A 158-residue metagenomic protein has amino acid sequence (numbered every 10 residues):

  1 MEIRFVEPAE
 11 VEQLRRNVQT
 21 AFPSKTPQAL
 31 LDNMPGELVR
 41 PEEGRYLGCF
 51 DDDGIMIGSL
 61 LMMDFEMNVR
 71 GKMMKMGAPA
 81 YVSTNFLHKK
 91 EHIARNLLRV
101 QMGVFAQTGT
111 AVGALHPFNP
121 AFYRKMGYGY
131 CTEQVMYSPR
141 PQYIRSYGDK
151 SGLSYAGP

Functional and structural regions predicted by a protein language model:
M1-D64, G71-A78, R145-P158: Short amphipathic alpha-helix that is part of the acyltransferase structural core
E12, R16, T20, R95 (+2 more regions): A broad, structural surface signal
I55, K89, Q107-T108: Secondary-structure transition/capping motifs at alpha-helix termini and the adjoining loop/turn into the next element
D64, G127-G148: Active-site/acyl-donor-binding loops of N-acyltransferases
F65-M67, L87, P120: Short coil/turn motifs at secondary-structure junctions
P79-T84, K90-G103: Conserved acetyl-CoA-binding loop-helix of GNAT-fold acetyltransferases
Q107-A111, P117-V135: Conserved active-site alpha-helix within GNAT-family acetyltransferase domains
